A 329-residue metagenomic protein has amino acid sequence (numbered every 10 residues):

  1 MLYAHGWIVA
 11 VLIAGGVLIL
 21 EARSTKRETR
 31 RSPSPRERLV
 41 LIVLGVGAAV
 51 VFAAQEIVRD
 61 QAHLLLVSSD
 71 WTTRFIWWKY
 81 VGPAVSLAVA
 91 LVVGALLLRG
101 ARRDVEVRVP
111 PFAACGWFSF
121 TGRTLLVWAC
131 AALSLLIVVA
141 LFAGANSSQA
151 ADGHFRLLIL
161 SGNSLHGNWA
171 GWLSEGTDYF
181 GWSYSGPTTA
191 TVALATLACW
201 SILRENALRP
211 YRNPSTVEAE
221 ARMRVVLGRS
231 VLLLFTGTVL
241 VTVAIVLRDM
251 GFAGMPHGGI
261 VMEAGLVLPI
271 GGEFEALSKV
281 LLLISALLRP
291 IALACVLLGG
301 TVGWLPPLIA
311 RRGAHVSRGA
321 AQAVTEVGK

Functional and structural regions predicted by a protein language model:
M1-A14, S34-I42, L64-W78, Y184 (+7 more regions): Aromatic-enriched hydrophobic runs in primary sequence
M1-I8, A54-G82, L141-T188, L247-S285: Membrane interfacial helix motifs at helix-loop boundaries and amphipathic/re-entrant anchors
M1-L157, R311-S317, E326-V327: N-terminal membrane-targeting/anchoring modules of bacterial envelope and secretion proteins
I8-I13, R31-A48, R248, G272-L298 (+3 more regions): Membrane-proximal termini and loops of membrane proteins
V11-R23, L87-R102, Y184-R212, T236-V243 (+2 more regions): Transmembrane alpha-helical segments in integral membrane proteins
A95-R229, F235-T238, T242: Generic multipass alpha-helical transmembrane bundles of integral membrane proteins
L197-A292: Intrinsically disordered, low-complexity segments enriched in Gly and acidic/Ser/Thr residues that form flexible
